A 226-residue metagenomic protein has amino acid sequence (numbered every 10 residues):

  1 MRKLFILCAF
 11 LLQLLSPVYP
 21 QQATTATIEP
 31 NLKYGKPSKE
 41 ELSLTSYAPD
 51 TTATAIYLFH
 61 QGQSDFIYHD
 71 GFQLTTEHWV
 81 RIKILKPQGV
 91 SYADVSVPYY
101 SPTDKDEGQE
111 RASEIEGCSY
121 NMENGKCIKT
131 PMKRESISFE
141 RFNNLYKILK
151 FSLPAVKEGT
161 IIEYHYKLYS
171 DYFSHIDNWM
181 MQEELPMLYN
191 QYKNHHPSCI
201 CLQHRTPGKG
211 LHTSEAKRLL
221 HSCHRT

Functional and structural regions predicted by a protein language model:
M1-A26: Bacterial Sec-dependent N-terminal signal peptides
Q21-T226: Beta-strand-rich, non-transmembrane domain signature
